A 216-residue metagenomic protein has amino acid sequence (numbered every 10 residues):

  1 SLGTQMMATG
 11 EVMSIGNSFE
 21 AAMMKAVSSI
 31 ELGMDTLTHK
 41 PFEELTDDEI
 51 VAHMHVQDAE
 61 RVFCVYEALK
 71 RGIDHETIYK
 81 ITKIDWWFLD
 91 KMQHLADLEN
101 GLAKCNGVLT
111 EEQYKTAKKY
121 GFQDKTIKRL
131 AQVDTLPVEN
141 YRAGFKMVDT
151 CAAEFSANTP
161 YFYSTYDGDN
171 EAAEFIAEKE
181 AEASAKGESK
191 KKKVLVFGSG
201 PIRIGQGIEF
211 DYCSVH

Functional and structural regions predicted by a protein language model:
S1-H216: ATP-dependent carboxylate/acyl-activation modules
